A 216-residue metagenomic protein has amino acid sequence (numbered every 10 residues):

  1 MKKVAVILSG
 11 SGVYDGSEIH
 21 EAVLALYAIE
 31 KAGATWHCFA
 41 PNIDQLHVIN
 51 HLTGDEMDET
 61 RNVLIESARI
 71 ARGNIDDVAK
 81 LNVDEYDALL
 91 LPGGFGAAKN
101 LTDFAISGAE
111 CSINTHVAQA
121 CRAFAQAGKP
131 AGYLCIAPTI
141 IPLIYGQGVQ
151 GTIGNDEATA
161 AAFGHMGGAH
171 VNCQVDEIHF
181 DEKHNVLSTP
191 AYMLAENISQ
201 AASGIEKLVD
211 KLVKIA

Functional and structural regions predicted by a protein language model:
M1-L8, G12-E18, H47-M57: Accessory recognition modules or surfaces
A5-H37, N74-A216: Active-site-adjacent pocket-lining segments in enzyme domains
F39-I65: N-terminal beta-loop-helix "entrance" segment that forms/cooperates in small-molecule cofactor or anionic ligand
D58-N74, A79-N82: Glycine/small-residue-rich loop that forms an oxyanion/phosphate-binding "nest" at active or ligand-binding sites
